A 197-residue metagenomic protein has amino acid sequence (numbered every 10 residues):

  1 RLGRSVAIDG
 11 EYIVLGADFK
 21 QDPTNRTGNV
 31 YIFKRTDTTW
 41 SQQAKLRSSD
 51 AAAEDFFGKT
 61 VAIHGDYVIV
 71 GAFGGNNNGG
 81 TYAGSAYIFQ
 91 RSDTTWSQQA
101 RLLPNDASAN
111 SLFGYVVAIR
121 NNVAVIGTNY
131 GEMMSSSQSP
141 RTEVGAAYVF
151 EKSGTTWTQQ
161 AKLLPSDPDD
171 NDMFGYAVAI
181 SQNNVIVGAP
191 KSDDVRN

Functional and structural regions predicted by a protein language model:
R1-N197: Conserved beta-strand/short-helix segments that make up beta-rich extracellular adhesion/recognition modules
